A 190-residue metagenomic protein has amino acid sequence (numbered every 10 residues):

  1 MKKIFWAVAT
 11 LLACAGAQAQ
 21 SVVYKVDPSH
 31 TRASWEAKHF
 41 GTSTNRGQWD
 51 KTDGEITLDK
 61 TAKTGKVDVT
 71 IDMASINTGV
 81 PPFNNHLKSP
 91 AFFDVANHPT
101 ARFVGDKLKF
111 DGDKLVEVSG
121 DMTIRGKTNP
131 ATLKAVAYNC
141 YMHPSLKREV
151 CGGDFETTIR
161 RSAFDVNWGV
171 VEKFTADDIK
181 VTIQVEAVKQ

Functional and structural regions predicted by a protein language model:
M1-I4: Positively charged n-region of N-terminal signal peptides that target proteins for export
W6-A9, I183: Short helix-onset patch at the extreme N-terminus, typifying the N->h transition of secretory signal peptides
A9-Q18: Hydrophobic h-region of N-terminal signal peptides that target proteins for export in Gram-negative bacteria
A19-Q190: Low-complexity, acidic/polar, glycine-enriched regions of mature
